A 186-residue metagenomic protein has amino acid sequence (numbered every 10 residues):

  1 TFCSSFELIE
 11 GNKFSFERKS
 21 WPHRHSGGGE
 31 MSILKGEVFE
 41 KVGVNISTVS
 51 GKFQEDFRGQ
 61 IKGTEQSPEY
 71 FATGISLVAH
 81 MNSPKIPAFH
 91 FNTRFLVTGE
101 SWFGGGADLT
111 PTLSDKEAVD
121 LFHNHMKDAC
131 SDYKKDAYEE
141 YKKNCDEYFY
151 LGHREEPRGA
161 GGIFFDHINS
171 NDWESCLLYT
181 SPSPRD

Functional and structural regions predicted by a protein language model:
C3, E7-E10, S83, R94-V97 (+2 more regions): Hydrophobic/aromatic-lined pockets within catalytic cores
C3-G51, Y133, A137, G161-N171: Active-site acidic/histidine clusters and adjacent loop/turn architecture that either coordinate catalytic ions
E30-G105: Internal mixed beta-strand/loop scaffold within catalytic domains of large alpha/beta enzymes
S83, G99, L109-K116, H167-E174: A generic structural motif
A88-F91, G105, E117-V119, E174-C176: A short secondary-structure junction signal
E100-A137: Compact, glycine/acidic-enriched structural inserts
N144-N169: A short mid-domain helix/strand-loop element embedded in enzyme catalytic domains that forms or borders the active-site
Y179-D186: Conserved small/polar residues in nucleotide/adenosyl-binding loops
